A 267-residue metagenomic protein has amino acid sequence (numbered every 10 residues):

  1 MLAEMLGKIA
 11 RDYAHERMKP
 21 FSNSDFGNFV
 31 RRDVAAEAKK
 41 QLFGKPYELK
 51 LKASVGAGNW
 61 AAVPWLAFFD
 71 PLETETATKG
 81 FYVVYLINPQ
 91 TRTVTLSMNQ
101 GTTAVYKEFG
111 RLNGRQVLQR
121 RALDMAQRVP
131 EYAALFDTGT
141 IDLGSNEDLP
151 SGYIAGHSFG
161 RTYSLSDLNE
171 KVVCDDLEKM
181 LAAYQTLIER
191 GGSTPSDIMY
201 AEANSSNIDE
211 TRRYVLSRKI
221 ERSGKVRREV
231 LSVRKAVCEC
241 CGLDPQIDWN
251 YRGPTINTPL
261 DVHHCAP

Functional and structural regions predicted by a protein language model:
M1-A14, R31, L143-D197: Long, solvent-exposed, polar/charged low-complexity segments
M1-A61, F69: UBC/E2-like fold recognition across ubiquitin and ubiquitin-like conjugation systems, capturing catalytically active
D12, S24-F29, D33, E37 (+5 more regions): Extended amphipathic coiled-coil helices
Y13, V30-P46, L72, R121-A133 (+1 more regions): Hydrophobic, Leu/Ile/Phe/Ala-enriched alpha-helical segments that form helix-helix packing faces
S22, P89-G144: Compact, glycine/acidic-enriched structural inserts
A61-E108: Aromatic- and glycine-enriched beta-alpha-beta binding-site module
M199-N257: Short, charged surface segments at domain edges that flank catalytic/cofactor-binding sites
V262-C265: Histidine-centered catalytic micro-motifs used for acid/base chemistry in nuclease and nucleotide-processing active
